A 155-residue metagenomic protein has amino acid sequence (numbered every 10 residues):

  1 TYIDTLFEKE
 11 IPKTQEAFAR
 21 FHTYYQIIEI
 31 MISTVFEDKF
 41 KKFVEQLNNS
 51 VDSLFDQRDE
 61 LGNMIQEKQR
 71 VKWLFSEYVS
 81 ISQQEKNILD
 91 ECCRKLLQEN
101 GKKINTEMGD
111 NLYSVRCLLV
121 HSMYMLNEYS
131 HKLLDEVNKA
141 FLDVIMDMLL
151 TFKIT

Functional and structural regions predicted by a protein language model:
T1-T155: Amphipathic, oligomerization/interface secondary-structure segments
